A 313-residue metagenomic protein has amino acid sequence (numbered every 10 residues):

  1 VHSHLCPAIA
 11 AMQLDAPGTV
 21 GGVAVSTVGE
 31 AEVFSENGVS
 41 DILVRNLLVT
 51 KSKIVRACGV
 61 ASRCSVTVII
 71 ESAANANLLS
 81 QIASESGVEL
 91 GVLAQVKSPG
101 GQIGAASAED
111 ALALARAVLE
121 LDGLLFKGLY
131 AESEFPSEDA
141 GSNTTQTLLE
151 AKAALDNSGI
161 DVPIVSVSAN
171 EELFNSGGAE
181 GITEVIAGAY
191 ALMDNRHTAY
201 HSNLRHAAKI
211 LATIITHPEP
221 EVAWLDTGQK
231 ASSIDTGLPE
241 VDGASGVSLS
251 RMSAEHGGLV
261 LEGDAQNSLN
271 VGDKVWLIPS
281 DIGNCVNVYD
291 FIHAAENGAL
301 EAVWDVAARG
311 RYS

Functional and structural regions predicted by a protein language model:
V1-H4, G29, A74, A106-E109 (+6 more regions): Conserved active-site and cofactor/substrate-binding residues in soluble primary-metabolism enzymes
V1-P136: Active-site-proximal beta-alpha core segment in soluble small-molecule metabolic enzymes
A8, F34, P136-S137, L173-N175 (+3 more regions): Flexible loop/turn segments at secondary-structure boundaries
S62, Q81-V88, R116-G123, A131 (+5 more regions): Generic secondary-structure signature for well-ordered alpha-helical cores
G91, K97-S202: Active-site loop/helix belt of alpha/beta enzymes
E171-S245: Active-site loop ensemble at the mouth of alpha/beta enzyme cores that anchors a bound cofactor
E219-S313: C-terminal accessory subdomain/extension
